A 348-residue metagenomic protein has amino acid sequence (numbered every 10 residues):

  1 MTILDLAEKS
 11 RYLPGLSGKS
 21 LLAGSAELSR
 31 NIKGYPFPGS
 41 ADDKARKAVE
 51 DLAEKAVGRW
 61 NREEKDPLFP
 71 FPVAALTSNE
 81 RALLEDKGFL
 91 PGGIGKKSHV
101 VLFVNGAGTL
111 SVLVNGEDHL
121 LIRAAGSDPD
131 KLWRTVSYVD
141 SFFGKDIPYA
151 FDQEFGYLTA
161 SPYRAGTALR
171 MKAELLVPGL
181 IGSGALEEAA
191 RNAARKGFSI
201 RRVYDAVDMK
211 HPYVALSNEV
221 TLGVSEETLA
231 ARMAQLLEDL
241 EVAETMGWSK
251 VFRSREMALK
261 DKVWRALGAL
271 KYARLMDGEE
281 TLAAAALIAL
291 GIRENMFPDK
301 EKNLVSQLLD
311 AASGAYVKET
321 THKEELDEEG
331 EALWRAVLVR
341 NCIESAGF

Functional and structural regions predicted by a protein language model:
M1-E154, L169, I181-S183, E187-F348: Long, Pro/Ser/Thr-rich low-complexity/intrinsically disordered regulatory tracts in eukaryotic proteins
G156-L175: Conserved phosphate/anionic-ligand binding catalytic regions in large, soluble enzymes, centered on
